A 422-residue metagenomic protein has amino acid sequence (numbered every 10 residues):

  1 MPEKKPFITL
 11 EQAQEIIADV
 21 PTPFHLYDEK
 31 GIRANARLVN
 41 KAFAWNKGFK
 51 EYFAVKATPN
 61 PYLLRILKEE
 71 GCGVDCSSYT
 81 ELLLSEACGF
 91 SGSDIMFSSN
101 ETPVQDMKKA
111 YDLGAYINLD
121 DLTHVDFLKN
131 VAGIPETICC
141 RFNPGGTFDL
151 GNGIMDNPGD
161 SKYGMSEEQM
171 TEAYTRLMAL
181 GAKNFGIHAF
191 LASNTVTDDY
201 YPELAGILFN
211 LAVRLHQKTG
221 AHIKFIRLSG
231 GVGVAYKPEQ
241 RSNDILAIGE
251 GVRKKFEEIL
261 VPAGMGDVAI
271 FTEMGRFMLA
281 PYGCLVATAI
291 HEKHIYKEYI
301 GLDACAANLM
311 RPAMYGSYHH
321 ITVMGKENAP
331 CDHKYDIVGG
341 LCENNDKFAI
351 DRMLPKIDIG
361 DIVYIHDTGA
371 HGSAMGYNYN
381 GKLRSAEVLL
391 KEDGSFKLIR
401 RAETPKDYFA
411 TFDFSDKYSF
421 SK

Functional and structural regions predicted by a protein language model:
M1-I117, L122-E136, L177-A179, K183 (+3 more regions): A charged N-terminal "starter" segment
I32, K56, S78, A110 (+6 more regions): Conserved, mostly hydrophobic/aromatic
A57-P59, T80, E101-P103, D121-T123 (+7 more regions): Active-site-proximal loop/turn and secondary-structure-junction residues that shape catalytic pockets, frequently
L64, E86-A87, M107-K109, L128-A132 (+6 more regions): Short acidic, glycine/serine/threonine-rich loops at helix termini
G133-T147: Glycine-rich, aromatic-flanked loop segments that form ligand/cofactor-binding clefts across common enzyme folds
P144-I290: Active-site loop/helix belt of alpha/beta enzymes
M265-K422: Charged (often Lys/Glu-rich) extended helix/loop segments that serve as interaction or gating elements
